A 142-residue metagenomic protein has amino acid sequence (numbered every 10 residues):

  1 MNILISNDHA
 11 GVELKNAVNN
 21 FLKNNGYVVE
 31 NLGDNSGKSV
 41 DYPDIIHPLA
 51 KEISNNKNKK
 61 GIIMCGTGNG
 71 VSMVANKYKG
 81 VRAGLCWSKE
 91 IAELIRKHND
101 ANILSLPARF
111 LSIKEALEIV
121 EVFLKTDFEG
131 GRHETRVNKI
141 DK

Functional and structural regions predicted by a protein language model:
L4-S6, A10-G11, K89-K142: C-terminal binding/interaction regions
E13-N25: Short, solvent-exposed amphipathic alpha-helices that sit in or adjacent to ligand/effector-binding or catalytic
N25, Y78-K79, N99: Short, structured coil segments at secondary-structure junctions
V28-S39: A short beta-strand-loop structural module common to alpha/beta enzyme folds
K38-H47: Structural motif
H47, K51, M73, E93-R96 (+1 more regions): Alpha-helical segments flanking ligand/cofactor-binding loops in enzyme cores
P48-G84: Helix-adjacent hinge/juxtasegments
